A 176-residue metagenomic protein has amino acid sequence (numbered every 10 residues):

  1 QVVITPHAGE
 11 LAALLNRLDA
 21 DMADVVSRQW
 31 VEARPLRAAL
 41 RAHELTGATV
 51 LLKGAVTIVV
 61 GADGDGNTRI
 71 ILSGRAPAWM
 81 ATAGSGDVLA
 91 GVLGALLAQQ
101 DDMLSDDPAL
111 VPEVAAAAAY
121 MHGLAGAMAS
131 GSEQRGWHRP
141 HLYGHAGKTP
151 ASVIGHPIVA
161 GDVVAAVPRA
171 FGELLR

Functional and structural regions predicted by a protein language model:
Q1-G74, G172-R176: Glycine-rich phosphate/dinucleotide-binding loop and adjoining beta-alpha-beta core of small-molecule
P6-G9, A33-R37, A83-G84, V88-G91 (+3 more regions): Conserved active-site and cofactor/substrate-binding residues in soluble primary-metabolism enzymes
A13-A23, V59-G64, L96-M103, A127-G136: Short regulatory "switch" loops immediately downstream of catalytic or recognition motifs within protein catalytic
A13-N16, T82-D106, L110-M121: Short, small-residue alpha-helix embedded
A23-R34, D101-A116, Q134, H138 (+1 more regions): Short, charged, surface-exposed loops that flank catalytic or proteolytic processing sites
K53, P108, Y120-M128: Adenosine-phosphate binding glycine-rich loop
A76-A81: Glycine-rich phosphate/pyrophosphate-binding beta-alpha loops
L124-R176: Charged C-terminal helix
